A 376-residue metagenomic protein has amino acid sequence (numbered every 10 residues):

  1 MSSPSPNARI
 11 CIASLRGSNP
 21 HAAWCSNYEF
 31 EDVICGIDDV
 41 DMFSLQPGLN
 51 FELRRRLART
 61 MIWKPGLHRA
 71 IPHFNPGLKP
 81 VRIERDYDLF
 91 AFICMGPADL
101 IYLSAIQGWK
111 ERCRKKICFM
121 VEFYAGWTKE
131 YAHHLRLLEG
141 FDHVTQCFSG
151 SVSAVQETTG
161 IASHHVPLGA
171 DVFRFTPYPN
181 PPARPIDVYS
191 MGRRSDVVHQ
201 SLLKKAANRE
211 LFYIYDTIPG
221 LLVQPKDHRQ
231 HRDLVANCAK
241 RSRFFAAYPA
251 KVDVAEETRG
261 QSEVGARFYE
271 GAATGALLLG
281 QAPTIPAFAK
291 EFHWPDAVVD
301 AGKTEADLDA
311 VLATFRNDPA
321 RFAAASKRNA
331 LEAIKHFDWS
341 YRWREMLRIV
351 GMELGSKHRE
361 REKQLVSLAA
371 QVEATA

Functional and structural regions predicted by a protein language model:
S2-Y87, I93-A105, G126-E291, W339-S340 (+1 more regions): Nucleotide-sugar donor-binding catalytic core of glycosyltransferases
S3-P6, D309, A313-A376: C-terminal amphipathic helix plus adjacent low-complexity, charged tail appended to glycosyltransferase catalytic
W109-F123: Active-site proximal beta-strand in glycosyltransferases
E122, L168-V172, K303-E305: Short, acidic/turn-prone active-site loops that include or flank metal/cofactor- and phosphate-binding residues
Q224-D227, G260, A297, D318 (+1 more regions): Generic anion/oxyanion-binding catalytic loop in active/binding sites
F288-V311: Change "using UDP/GDP/dTDP sugars" to "using nucleotide sugars
